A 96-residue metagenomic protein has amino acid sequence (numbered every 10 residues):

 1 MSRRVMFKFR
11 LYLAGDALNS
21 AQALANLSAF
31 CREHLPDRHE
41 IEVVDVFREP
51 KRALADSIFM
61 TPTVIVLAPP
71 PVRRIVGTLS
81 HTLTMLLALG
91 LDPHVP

Functional and structural regions predicted by a protein language model:
S2-E33: Local sequence-structure signature of Cys/Sec-based thiol-disulfide redox active-site neighborhoods
S2-R3, F7, E40, D45 (+1 more regions): A structural boundary/capping signal
F7, E33-D37, I41, R52 (+1 more regions): Domain-scale activation on soluble regions of proteins
Q22-A25, A29, K51, L83 (+1 more regions): Solvent-exposed alpha-helical segments within well-ordered globular domains of core cellular machineries
V44-M60, L89-P93: Thioredoxin-like thiol-disulfide oxidoreductase module
P62-R73: A short, hydrophobic beta-strand/beta-hairpin element that forms part of a small beta-sheet core
L79-P96: Ser/Thr/Gly-rich flexible loops in soluble cytosolic domains mediating phosphotransfer, phosphorylation
